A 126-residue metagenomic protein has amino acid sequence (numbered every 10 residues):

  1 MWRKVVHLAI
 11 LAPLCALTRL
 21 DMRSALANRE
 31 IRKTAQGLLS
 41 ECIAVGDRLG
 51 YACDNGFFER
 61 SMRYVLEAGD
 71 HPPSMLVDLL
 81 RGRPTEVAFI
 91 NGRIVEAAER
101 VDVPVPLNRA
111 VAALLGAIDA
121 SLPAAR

Functional and structural regions predicted by a protein language model:
M1-L26, E30-I43, D70: Active-site-proximal catalytic alpha-helix in oxidoreductases
S24, K33-R126: NAD(P)-dependent Rossmann-like dehydrogenase/reductase catalytic/cofactor-binding core
